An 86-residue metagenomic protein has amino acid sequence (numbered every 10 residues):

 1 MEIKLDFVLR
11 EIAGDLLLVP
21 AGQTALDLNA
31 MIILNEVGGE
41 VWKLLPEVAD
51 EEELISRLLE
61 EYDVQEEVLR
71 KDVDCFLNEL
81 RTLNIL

Functional and structural regions predicted by a protein language model:
M1-G39, K43: Acidic, low-complexity/disordered tracts enriched in E/D and polar residues
A30-L86: Long, charge-rich, low-complexity alpha-helical segments
